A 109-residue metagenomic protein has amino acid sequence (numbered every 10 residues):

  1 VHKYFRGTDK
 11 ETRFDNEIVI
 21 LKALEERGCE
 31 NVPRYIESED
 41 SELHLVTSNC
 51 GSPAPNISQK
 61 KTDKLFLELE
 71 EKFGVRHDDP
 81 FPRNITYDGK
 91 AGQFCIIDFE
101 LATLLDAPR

Functional and structural regions predicted by a protein language model:
V1-A23: ATP-binding glycine-rich loop module of kinase domains
V1-K3, I20, V32, V46 (+2 more regions): Short hydrophobic-acidic sequence motifs that mark active-site Asp/Glu residues
F5-T8, G51, E100-T103: Short beta-strand-loop-alpha-helix junction that forms the active-site gateway of nucleic-acid-processing nucleases
G7, C50-S52, K72, K90: Generic structural motif
K10, K22-D63: Conserved structural core of kinase catalytic domains
D15, V32, S41, A91-Q93: A structure-centric signal for secondary-structure junctions around beta-strands
A23, E68-L69: Alpha-helical scaffold elements within enzyme catalytic domains, especially in hydrolases
Q59-D63, L69-D78, R83-R109: C-lobe/activation-segment region of protein kinase-like
